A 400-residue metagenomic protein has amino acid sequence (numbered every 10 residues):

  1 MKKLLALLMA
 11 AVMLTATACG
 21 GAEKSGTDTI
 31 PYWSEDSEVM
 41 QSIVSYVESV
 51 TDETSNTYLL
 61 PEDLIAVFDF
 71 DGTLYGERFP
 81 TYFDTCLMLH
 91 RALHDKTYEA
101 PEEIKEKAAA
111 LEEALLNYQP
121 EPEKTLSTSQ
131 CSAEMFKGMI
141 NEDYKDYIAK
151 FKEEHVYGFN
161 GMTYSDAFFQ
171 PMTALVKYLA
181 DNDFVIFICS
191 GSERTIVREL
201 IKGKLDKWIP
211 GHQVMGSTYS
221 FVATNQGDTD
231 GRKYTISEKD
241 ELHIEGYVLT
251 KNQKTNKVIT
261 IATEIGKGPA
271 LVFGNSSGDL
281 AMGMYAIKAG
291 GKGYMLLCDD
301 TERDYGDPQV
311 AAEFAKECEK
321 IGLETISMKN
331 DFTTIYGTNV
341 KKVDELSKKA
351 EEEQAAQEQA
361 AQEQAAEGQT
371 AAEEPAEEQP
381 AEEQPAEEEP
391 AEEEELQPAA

Functional and structural regions predicted by a protein language model:
L4-A11, C19-F70, R78-T85, A92-Y98: Non-catalytic pre-domain segments flanking phosphatase-related domains
E23-S34, E48, K145-G368, E373-E378 (+2 more regions): C-terminal cap/substrate-recognition subdomain and adjoining C-terminal extension of metal-dependent phosphatase-like
E53-E62, Y98-E103, I186-G191, V272-F273 (+1 more regions): Surface-exposed patches in mature extracellular/periplasmic domains of secreted proteins
F79-D166, Q170: A metal-dependent, Asp-based hydrolase signature
